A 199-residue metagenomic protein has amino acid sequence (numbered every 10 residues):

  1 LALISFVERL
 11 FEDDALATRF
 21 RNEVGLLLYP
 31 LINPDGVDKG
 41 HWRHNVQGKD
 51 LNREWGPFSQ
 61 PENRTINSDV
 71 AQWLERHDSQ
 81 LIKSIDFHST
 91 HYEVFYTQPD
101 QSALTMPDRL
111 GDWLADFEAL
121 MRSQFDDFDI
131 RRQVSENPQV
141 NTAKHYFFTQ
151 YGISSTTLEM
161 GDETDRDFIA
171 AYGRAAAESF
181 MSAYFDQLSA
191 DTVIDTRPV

Functional and structural regions predicted by a protein language model:
L1-S123, D127, I153-T157: Active-site/substrate-binding loop(s) of hydrolase catalytic cores
N52, E93-D108, Q133-V199: Active-site-adjacent mobile loop/cap segments within catalytic or ligand-binding domains
F128-R132: Generic structural motif
